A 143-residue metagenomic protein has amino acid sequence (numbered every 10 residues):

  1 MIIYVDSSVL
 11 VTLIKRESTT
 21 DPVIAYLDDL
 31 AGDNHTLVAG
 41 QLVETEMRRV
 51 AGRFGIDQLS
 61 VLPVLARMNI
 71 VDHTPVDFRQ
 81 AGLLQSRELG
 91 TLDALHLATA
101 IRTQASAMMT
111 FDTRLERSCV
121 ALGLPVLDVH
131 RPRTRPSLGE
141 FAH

Functional and structural regions predicted by a protein language model:
M1-L37, A51-L59, R131-L138: Short, well-structured N-terminal submotif of metal-dependent ribonuclease cores
I2, D29, E44, V71 (+2 more regions): Acidic, PIN/NYN-like endoribonuclease modules and their adjacent C-terminal/linker elements
V5, V38-A39, D72, T91-A94 (+1 more regions): Short beta-strand scaffold positions
V9-L10, V43, D77, H96 (+1 more regions): Alpha-helix capping/helix-boundary segments
K15, R48, Q85-E88: Short, flexible loop segments at the rims of nucleotide/cofactor-binding pockets, characterized by
D33-N34, R67-M68, L122: Structured helix-beta-strand junction loops
T36-Q41, M47: Substrate-recognition element of Asp-dependent hydrolases with the DxDx(T/V) motif
A66-R87: Acidic catalytic patch
